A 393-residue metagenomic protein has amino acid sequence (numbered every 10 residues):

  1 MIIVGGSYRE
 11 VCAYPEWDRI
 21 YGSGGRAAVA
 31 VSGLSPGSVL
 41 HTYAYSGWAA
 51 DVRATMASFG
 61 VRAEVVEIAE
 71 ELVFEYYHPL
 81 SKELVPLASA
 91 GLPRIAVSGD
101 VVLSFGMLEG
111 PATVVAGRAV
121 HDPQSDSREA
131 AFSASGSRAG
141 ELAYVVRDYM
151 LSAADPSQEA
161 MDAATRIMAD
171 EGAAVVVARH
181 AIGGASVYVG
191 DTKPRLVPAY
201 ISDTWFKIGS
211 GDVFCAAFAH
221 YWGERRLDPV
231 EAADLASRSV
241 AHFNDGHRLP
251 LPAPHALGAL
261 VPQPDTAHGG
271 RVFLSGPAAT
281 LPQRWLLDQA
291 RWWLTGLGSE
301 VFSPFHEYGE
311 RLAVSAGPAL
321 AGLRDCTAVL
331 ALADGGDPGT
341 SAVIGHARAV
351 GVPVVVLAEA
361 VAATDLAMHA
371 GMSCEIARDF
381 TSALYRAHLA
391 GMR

Functional and structural regions predicted by a protein language model:
I3, Y8-Y21, A28-R118, P262-P264: Conserved N-terminal subdomain of the carbohydrate kinase-like
W48, R53-A69, E231-D234, R238-G309: Charged C-terminal helix
A57-E64, G136-D148, A199, D365-M392: Structural recognition of alpha->loop->beta junctions
A96, R138-A139, L323-R324: A short, aliphatic-rich alpha-helical micro-motif
D100-R166, G184: Conserved beta-alpha-beta core of the PfkB/ribokinase-like small-molecule kinase fold
V115-G117, E171-V175, V350-V354: A short helix->loop->beta-strand "cap" motif at the edges of active sites that frequently abuts
M161-G269: Conserved phosphate-binding/catalytic region of the ribokinase-like
P262-R393: Conserved catalytic or regulatory cores that recognize and/or transform ribose-phosphate-containing ligands
